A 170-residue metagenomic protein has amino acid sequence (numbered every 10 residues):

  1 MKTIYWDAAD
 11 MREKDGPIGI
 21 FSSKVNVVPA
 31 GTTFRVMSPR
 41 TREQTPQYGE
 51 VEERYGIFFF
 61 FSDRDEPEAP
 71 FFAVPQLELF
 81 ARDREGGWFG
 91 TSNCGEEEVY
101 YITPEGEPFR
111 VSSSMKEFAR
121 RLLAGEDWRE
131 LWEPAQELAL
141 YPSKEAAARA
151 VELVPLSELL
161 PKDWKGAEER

Functional and structural regions predicted by a protein language model:
M1-G95, P134, A147-R170: A surface-exposed partner-binding patch
Y100-P134: Compact, glycine/acidic-enriched structural inserts
L140-S143: N-terminal targeting pre-sequences for secretion and organelle import
